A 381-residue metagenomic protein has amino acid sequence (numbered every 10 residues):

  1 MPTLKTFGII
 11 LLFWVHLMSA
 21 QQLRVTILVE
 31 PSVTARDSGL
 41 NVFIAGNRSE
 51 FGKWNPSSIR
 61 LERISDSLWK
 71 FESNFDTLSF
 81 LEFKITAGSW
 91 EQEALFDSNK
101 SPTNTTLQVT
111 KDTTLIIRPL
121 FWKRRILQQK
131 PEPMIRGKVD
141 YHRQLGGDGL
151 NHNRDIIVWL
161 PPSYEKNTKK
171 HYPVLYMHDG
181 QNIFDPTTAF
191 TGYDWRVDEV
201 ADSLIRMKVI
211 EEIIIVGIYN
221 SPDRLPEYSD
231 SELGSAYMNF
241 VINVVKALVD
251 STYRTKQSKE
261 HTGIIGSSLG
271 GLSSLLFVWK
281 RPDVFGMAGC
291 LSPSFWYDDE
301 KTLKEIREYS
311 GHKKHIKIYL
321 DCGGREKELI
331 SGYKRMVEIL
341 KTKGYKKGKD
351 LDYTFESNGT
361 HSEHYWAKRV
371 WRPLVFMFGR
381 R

Functional and structural regions predicted by a protein language model:
M1-T26: Bacterial Sec-dependent N-terminal signal peptides
V33-L78, G88-V109: Aromatic-rich carbohydrate-binding modules that target alpha-glucans
S79-F83: Exposed beta-strand face motif in extracellular beta-rich ectodomains
S101-H171: A domain-start/cap signature at the N-terminus of enzymes
E165, P226-S268: Gly/Ser-rich "nucleophile elbow"/oxyanion-hole loop immediately N-terminal to the catalytic nucleophile in hydrolases
Q181-N239: Active-site machinery of serine-nucleophile hydrolases
S258-E305, G311: Primarily recognizes the serine-hydrolase "nucleophile elbow" in alpha/beta-hydrolase and SGNH/GDSL folds
D321, E326-R381: C-terminal catalytic histidine-bearing segment of alpha/beta-hydrolase fold enzymes
